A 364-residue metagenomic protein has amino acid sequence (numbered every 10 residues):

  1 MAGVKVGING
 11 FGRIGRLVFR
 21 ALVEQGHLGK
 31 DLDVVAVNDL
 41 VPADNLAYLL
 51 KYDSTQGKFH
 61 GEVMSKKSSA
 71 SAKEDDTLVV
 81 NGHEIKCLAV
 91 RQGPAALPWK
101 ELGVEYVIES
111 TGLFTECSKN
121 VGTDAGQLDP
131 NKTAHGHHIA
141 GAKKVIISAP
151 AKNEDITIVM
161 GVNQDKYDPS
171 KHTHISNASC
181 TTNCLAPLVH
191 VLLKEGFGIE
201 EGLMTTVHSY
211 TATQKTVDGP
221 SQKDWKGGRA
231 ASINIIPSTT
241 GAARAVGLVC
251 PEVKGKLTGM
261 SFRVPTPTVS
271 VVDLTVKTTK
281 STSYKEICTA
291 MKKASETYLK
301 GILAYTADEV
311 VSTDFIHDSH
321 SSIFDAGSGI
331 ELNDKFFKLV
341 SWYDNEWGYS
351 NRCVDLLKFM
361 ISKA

Functional and structural regions predicted by a protein language model:
A2-G228, E331, D355, K363: N-terminal Rossmann-like NAD(P) cofactor-binding subdomain of oxidoreductases, focused on the glycine-rich
V4, T173, A231, S270-V272 (+1 more regions): Short amphipathic alpha-helical segments
G15, F19, H135, A186-L193 (+9 more regions): Predominant activation on well-ordered alpha-helical scaffold segments within soluble catalytic domains
L40-A43, A151-K152, S179-T181, T206-T213 (+4 more regions): Glycine-rich beta-alpha junction loops
F197-G202, A212, A230, G241 (+2 more regions): Short gly/pro-enriched beta-turn/loop segments at secondary-structure junctions
T213-V253: NAD(P)-dependent short-chain dehydrogenase/reductase
P251-S261: A structural supersecondary motif
G259, V271-A364: C-terminal active-site/capping subdomain that shapes the small-molecule cofactor and substrate pocket of enzyme
